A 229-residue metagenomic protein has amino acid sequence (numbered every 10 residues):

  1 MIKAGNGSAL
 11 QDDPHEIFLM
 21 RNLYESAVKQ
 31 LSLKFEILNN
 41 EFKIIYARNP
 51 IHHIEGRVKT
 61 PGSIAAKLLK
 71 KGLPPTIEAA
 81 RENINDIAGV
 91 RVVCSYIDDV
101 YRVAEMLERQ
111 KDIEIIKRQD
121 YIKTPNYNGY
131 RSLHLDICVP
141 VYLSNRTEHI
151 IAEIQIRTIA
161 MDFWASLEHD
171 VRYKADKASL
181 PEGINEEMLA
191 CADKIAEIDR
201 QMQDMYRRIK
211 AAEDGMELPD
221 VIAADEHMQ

Functional and structural regions predicted by a protein language model:
M1-V28, S32-E41, A152-Q229: An acidic, glycine-/histidine-flanked metal-binding catalytic module
G7-Q11, L68-N85: Short, charged/polar, low-complexity loop and linker segments that flank or interrupt alpha-helical bundles
Y24, V28, P61, I97-V100 (+1 more regions): Generic alpha-helical secondary structure
A27-S32, E36-L73: Surface-exposed, low-hydrophobicity interaction/linker segments
N49, N85-I87: Short Gly/Ser/Thr- and Asp/Glu-enriched loop/turn motifs at secondary-structure junctions
I51-I54, A80-R81, V93: Glycine-rich, low-complexity intrinsically disordered segments
R81, C94-D204: Long beta-strand-rich cores associated with HINT superfamily self-processing modules
I87-C94: Terminal, regulation- and interaction-focused segments at domain boundaries
